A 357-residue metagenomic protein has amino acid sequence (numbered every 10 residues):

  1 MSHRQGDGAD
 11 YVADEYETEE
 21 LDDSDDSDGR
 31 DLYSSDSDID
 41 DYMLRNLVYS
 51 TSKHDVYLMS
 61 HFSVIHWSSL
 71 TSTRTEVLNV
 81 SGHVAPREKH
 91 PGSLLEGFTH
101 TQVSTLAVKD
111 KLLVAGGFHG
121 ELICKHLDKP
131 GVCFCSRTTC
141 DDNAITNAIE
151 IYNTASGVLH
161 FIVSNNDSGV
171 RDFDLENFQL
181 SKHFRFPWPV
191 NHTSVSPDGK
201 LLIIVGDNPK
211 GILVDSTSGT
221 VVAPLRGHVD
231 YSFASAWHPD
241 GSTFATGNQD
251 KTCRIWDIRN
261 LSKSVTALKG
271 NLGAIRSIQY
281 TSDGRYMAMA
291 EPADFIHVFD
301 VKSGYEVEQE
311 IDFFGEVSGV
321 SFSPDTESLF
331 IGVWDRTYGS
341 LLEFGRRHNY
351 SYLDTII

Functional and structural regions predicted by a protein language model:
M1-I39, M43, D55: Long, intrinsically disordered, low-complexity acidic/Ser/Thr/Pro-rich regions that flank or link folded repeat-rich
D36-N208, I212-V214, P224-R226, K269 (+2 more regions): WD40 beta-propeller repeat fold
V56, Q249, R259, Q279-Y280 (+1 more regions): C-terminal amphipathic alpha-helical segment
S168, Q179, K200-L201, P209 (+10 more regions): Glycine-centered loop/turn positions within well-structured domains that cap or flank conserved ligand/cofactor-binding
L175, S196, S216, H238 (+4 more regions): Short, acidic, Ser/Thr-enriched surface-loop or helix-capping motifs
H192-T193, D230-P239, G273-S282, V317-P324: Beta-rich, blade/repeat-based domains predominating in secreted/periplasmic proteins but also intracellular
I204-D207, G211-L268: Aromatic-anchored, glycine/proline-accented short structural segments that stabilize local strand-turns or short
G273-V298: Loop/turn-rich, solvent-exposed surfaces of beta-rich toroidal or solenoidal domains
